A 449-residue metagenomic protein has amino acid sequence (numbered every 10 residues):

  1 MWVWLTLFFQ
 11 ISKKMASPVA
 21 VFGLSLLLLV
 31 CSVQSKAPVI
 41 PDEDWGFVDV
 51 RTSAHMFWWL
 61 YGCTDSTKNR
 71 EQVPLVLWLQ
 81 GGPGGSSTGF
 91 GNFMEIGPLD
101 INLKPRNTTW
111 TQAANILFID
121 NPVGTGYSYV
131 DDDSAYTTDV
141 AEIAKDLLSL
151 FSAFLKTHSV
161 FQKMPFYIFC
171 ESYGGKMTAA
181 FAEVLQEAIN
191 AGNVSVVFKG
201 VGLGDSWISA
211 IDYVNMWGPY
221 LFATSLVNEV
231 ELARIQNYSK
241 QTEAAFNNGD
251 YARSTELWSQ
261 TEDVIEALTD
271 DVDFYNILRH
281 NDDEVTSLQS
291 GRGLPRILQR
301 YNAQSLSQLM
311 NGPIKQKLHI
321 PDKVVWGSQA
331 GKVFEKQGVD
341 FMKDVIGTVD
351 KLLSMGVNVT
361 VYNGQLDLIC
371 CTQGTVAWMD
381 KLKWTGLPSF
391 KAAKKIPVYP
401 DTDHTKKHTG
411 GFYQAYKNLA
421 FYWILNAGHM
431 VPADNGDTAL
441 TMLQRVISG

Functional and structural regions predicted by a protein language model:
W2-G449: Terminal and linker regions of secretory-pathway proteins
